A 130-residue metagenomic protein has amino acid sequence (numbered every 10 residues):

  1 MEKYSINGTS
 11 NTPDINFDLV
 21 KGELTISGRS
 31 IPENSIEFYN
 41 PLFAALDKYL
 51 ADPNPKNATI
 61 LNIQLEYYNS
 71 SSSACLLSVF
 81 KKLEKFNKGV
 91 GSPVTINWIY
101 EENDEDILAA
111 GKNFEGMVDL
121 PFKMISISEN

Functional and structural regions predicted by a protein language model:
K3-F43: STAS-typified acidic loop motif
K21, K56-I60, G91-T95: A general structural motif
K21-E23, S30-P32, Y67-N69, D104 (+1 more regions): Residues that cap or initiate secondary-structure elements
E37, L42, I63-F114: Amphipathic alpha-helical interaction surfaces in cytosolic regulatory modules
P41-A51: Active-site-flanking structural segment that lines cofactor/substrate pockets
Y49-S71: Short, glycine-/small-residue-enriched flexible loop/hinge segments at domain edges that mediate gating
P55, V90, G116-V118: Short, structurally constrained coil/turn elements that cap an alpha-helix or connect an alpha-helix to the following
D106, K112-N130: A cross-taxonomic marker for long C-terminal extensions/tails that follow the last structured domain
